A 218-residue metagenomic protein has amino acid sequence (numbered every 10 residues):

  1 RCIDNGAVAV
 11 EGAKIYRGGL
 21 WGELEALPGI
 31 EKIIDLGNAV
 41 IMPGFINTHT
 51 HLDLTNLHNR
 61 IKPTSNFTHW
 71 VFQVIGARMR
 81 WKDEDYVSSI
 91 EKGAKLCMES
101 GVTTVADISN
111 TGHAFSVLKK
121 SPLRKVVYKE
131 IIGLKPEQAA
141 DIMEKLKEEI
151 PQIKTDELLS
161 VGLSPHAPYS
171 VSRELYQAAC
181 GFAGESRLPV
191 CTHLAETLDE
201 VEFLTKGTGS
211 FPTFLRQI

Functional and structural regions predicted by a protein language model:
R1-M42: Histidine-rich, glycine-flanked metal-binding segment
V8, A13, N38, H49 (+3 more regions): Divalent metal-coordination and catalytic microenvironments
E25-H69, E91, K95-E99: Replace "His-x-His-based motif
T50-L52, N110, E196: Short, glycine/acidic-enriched loop or turn micro-motifs at the edges of active sites
N56-S88, P122-I132, T197-I218: Active-site gating loops and adjacent loop-to-helix segments of metal-dependent hydrolytic enzymes
F72-I75, M79, I90-K135, D156-S170 (+1 more regions): Divalent metal-dependent hydrolysis catalytic cores, especially in the metallo-beta-lactamase
S116-K120, I142-I218: Histidine/acidic residue-rich metal-binding segments in metalloenzymes
K135-I142: Short, charged, surface-exposed secondary-structure boundary motifs
